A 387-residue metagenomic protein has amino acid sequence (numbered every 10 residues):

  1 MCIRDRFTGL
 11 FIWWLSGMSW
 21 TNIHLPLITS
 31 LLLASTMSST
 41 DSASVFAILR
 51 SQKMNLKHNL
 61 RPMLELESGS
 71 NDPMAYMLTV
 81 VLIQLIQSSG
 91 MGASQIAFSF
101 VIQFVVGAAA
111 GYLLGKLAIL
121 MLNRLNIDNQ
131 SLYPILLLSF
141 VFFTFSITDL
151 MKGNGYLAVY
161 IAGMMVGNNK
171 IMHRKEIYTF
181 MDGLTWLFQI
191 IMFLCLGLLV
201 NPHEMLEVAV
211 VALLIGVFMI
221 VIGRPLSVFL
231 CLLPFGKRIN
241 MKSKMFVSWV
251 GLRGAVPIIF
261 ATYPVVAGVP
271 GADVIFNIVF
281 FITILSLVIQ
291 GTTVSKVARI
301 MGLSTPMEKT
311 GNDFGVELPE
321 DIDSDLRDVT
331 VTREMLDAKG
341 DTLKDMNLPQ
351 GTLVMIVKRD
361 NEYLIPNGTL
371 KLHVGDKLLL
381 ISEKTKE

Functional and structural regions predicted by a protein language model:
M1-M307, D321, E334: Transmembrane helical cores of multi-pass secondary ion antiporters/exchangers
I28, S324-L326, T352: Sequence-level motif detector for i,i+2 pairs with an aromatic at +2
R50-S51, L233, G311-L318, D341-K344: Intrinsically disordered, low-complexity boundary segments flanking structured domains
V159, P319-S324, N347-Q350: A generic structural signal for short, non-catalytic loop/turn and secondary-structure boundary residues
P306-V329: Long, charged amphipathic helices and adjacent flexible linkers at domain junctions
M335-K386: Cytosolic Rossmann-like ligand/nucleotide-binding regulatory domains
